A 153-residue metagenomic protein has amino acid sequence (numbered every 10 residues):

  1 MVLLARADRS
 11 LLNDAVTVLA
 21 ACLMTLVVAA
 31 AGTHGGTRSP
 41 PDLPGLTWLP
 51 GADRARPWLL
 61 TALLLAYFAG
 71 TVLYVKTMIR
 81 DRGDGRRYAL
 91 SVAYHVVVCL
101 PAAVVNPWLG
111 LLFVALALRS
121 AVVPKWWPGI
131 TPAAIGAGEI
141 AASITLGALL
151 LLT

Functional and structural regions predicted by a protein language model:
M1-L19, M78-V92, A121-A141: Interhelical loop and helix-boundary elements at the membrane-water interface of polytopic inner-membrane proteins
M1-V2, A21-M24, L64-L73, V114-K125: Alpha-helical transmembrane segments and their membrane-interface exit regions
A7, P50-R54, Y67: Alpha-helix N-cap/loop-to-helix boundary motif
D14, T61-L64, G110-F113, I140-S143: Residues within membrane-spanning alpha-helices of integral membrane proteins, especially the hydrophobic core/packing
V16-A30, R87-A102, A137-T153: Small-residue-rich segments of transmembrane alpha-helices in multi-pass membrane proteins, especially helix faces
L23-L59, L100-L109, A148-T153: Helix-coil boundary and interhelical linker segments in multi-pass alpha-helical membrane proteins
L63-P101: Active-site rim beta-loop-alpha module in soluble metabolic enzymes
L90-K125: Transmembrane helix-loop-helix
